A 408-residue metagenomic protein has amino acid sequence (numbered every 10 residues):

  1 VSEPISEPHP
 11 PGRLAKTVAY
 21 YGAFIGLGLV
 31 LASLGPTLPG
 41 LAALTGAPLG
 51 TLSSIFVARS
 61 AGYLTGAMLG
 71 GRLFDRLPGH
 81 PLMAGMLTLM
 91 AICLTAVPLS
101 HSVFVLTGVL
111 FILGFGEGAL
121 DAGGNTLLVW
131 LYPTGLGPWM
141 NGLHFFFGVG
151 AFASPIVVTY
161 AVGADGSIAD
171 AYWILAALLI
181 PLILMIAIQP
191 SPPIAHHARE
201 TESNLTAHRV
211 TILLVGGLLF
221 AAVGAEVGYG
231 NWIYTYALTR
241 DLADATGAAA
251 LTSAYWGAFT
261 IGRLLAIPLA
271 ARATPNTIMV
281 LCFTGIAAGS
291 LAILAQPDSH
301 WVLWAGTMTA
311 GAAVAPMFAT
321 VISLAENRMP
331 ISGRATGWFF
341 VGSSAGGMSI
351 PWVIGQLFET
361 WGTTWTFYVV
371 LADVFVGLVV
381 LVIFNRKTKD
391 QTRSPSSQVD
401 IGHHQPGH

Functional and structural regions predicted by a protein language model:
L34-G35, R209-I261: Extracytoplasmic gate region of multi-pass secondary transporters
G46, P78, L99-F104, P133 (+2 more regions): Helix-breaking motifs and short loop linkers at transmembrane-helix boundaries and internal kinks in secondary membrane
T65-V103: Conserved MFS/SLC helix-loop-helix module at the cytosolic interface between two early adjacent transmembrane helices
G66-P78, G262-P275, F358-E359: Helix-to-loop junctions at the C-terminal end of transmembrane segments in multipass secondary transporters
V109-F145: Cytoplasmic helix-loop-helix junction between adjacent transmembrane helices in 12-TM secondary transporters
A119-Y132, A315-M329: Intracellular juxtamembrane helix-capping segments at the cytosolic ends of symmetry-related transmembrane helices
T134-G135, G142-I194: Helix-loop-helix hairpin linking two adjacent transmembrane segments in secondary transporters
A273-V321: C-terminal transmembrane helical hairpin of 12-TM major facilitator-type secondary transporters
